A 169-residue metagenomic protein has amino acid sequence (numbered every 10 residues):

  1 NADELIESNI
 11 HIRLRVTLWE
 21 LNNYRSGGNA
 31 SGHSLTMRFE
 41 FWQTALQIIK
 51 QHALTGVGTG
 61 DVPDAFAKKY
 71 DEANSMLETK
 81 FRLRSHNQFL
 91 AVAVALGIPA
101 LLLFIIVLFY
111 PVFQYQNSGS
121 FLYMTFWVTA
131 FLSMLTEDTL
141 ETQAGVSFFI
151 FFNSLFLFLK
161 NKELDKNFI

Functional and structural regions predicted by a protein language model:
N1-E40: Flexible juxtamembrane loops connecting transmembrane helices in multi-pass membrane enzymes that build or modify
T17, D61-A65, P111: Short acidic/histidine-centered micro-motifs embedded in hydrophobic/aromatic stretches that mark compact functional
E20-N23, K68-A73, L157: Active-site/binding-pocket entry motifs
G27-Q51, T55-L96: Long extracytoplasmic/lumenal interhelical loops at the membrane interface of multi-pass membrane proteins
N74-S75, F81, A95-V128: Hydrophobic transmembrane alpha-helices and their immediate junctions
S85-Q88, A93-A100, L140-F148: Membrane-interface micro-motifs in multi-pass membrane enzymes
V107, M124-F131, L140-I169: Transmembrane alpha-helices of multi-pass inner-membrane enzymes
T136-E137: Short helix-capping/hinge motifs at transmembrane helix termini and TM-loop junctions
